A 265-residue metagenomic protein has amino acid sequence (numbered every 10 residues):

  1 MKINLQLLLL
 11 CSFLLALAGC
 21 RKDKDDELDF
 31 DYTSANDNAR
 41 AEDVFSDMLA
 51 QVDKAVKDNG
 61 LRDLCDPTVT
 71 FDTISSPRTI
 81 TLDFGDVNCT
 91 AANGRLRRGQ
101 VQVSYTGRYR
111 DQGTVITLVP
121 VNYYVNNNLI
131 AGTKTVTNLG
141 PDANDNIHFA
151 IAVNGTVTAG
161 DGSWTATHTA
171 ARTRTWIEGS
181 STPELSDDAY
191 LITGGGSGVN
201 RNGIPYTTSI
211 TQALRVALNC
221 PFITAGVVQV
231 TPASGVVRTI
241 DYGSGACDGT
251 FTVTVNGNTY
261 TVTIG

Functional and structural regions predicted by a protein language model:
M1-L8: Bacterial N-terminal signal peptides that target proteins for export
L9-L14: Hydrophobic helical h-region of N-terminal Sec-dependent signal peptides in bacterial secretory/periplasmic proteins
A16-G19: C-terminal motif of bacterial Sec signal peptides marking the signal peptidase cleavage site
R21-G265: Low-complexity, intrinsically disordered segments exposed to solvent
